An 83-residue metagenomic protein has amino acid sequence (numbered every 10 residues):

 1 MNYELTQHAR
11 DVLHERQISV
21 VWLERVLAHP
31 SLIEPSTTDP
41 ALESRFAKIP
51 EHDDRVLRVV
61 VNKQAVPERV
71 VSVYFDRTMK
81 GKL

Functional and structural regions predicted by a protein language model:
M1-L83: Ribonuclease/tRNase effector modules and their secretory precursors
